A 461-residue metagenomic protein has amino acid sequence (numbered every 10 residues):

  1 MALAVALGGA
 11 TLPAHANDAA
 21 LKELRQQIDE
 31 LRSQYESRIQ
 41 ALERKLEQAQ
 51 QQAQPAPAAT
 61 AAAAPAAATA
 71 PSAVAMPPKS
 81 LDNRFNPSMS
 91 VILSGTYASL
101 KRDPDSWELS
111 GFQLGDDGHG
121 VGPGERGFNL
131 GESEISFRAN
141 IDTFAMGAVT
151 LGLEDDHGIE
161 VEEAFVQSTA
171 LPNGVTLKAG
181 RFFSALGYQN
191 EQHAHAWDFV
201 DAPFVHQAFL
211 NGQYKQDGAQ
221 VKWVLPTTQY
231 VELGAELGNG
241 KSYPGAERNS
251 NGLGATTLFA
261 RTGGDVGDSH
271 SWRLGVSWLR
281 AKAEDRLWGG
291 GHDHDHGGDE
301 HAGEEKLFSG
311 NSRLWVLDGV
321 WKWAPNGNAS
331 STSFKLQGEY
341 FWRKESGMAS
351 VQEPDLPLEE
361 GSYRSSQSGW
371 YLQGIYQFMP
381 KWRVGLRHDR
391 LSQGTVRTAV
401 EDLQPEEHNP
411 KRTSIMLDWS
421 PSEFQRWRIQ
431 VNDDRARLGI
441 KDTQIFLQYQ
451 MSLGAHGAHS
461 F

Functional and structural regions predicted by a protein language model:
M1-L12: Gram-negative bacterial Sec-dependent N-terminal signal peptides
A14-G118, Y230, L453, G457-F461: N-terminal periplasmic/intermembrane-space "pro-region" immediately following the signal or transit peptide
N17, R38, G124, N129-S133 (+1 more regions): Short N-terminal amphipathic alpha-helix/helix-capping patch enriched in small hydrophobics with frequent Ser/Thr
E23, E36, E43, E47 (+5 more regions): Acidic-residue sensor for enzyme active/binding pockets
E47, Q54, L171, S184-G187 (+1 more regions): Generic short alpha-helical segment signal, independent of protein family or function, capturing local helix propensity
M76-Y243, S250-D268, S366-S368, Q373-G394: Outer membrane beta-barrel
F165, H270-F461: Outer-membrane beta-barrel pore domains
P244-R248, E305-K306: Active-site rim elements
